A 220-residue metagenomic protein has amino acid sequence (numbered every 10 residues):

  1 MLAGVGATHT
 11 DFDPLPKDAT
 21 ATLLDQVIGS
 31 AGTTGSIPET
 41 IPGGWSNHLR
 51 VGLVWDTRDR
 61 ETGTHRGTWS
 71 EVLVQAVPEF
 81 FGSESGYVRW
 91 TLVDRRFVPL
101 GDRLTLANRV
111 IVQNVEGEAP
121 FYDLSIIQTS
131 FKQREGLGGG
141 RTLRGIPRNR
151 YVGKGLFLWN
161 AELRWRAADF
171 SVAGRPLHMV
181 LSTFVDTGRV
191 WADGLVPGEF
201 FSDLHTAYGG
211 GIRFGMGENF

Functional and structural regions predicted by a protein language model:
M1-L104, F184-D186, V190-D193: Transmembrane beta-strand segments of outer-membrane beta-barrel domains in Gram-negative and organellar OMPs
T68-F220: C-terminal transmembrane beta-barrel domains of outer membrane proteins
